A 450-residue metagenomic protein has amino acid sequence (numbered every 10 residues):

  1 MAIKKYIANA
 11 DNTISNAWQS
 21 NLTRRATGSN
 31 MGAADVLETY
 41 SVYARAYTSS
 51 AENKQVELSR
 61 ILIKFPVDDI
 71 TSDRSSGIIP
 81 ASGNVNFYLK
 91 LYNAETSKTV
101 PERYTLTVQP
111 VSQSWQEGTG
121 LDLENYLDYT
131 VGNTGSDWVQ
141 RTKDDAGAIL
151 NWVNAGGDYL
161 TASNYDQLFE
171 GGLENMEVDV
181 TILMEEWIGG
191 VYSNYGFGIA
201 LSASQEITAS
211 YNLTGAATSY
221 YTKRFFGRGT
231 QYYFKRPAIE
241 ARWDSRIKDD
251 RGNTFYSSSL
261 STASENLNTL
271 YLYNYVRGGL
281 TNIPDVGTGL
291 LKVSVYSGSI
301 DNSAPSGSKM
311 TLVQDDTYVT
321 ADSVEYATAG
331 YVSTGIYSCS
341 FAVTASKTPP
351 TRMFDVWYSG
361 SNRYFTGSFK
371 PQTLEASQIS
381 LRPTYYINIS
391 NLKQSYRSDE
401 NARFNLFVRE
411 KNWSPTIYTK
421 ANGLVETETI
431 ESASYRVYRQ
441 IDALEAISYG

Functional and structural regions predicted by a protein language model:
M1-T348, S361, S377-Q378: Secreted, disulfide-rich extracellular signaling modules
N164, T366-F369, A446-G450: Short amphipathic beta-strand/extended segments with alternating polar/hydrophobic composition
E177, E240, Y271, D355-W357 (+2 more regions): Structured core elements
W243-A263, Y275-G278, R363-Y418: Short, compositionally biased P/S/T/A/G/V-rich stretches that sit at domain boundaries
L291-V295, S299, P305-S306, I379-L381 (+2 more regions): Contiguous segments within soluble domain cores/interaction surfaces
Q314-D316, A321-V324, V332-C339, R352-V356 (+5 more regions): Intrinsically disordered, low-complexity transcriptional effector regions of transcription factors
K347-G367, Y435: Short, aromatic- and glycine-rich surface loops/edge beta-strands on solvent-exposed regions
